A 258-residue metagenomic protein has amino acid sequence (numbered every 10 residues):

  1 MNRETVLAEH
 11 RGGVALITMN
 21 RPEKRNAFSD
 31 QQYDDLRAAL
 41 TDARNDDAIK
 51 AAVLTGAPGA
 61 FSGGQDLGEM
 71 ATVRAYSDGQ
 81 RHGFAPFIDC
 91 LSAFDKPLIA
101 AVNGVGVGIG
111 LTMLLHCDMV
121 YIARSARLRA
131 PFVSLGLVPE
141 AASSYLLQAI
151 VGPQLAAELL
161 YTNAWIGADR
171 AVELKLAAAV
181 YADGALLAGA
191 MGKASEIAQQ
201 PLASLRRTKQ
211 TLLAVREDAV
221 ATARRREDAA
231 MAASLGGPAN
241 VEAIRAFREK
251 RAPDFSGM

Functional and structural regions predicted by a protein language model:
M1-A57, D89: Conserved CoA-thioester-binding segment of acyl-CoA-metabolizing enzymes
R3, R37, G56-A93, G106 (+1 more regions): Glycine- (often His-adjacent) and acidic-residue-rich active-site loop that binds/positions the CoA thioester
I17, R21, L36, L54 (+7 more regions): Terminal peptide-recognition signature
A27, A52, G79, L159 (+5 more regions): Short, hydrophobic secondary-structure boundary micro-motifs
Q31, D35, G83, C90 (+4 more regions): Charged catalytic carboxylate motif
S92-A203, A232-R245, R251, M258: Crotonase-fold acyl-CoA enzyme core
K209-D218: Short, charged, surface-exposed hinge/linker loops at domain edges that act as mobile lids or interdomain connectors
